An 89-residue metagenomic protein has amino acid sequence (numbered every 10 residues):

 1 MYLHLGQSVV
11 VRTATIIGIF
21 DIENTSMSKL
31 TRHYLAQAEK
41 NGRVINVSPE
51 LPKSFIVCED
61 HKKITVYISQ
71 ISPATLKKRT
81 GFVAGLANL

Functional and structural regions predicted by a protein language model:
M1-L89: Eukaryotic intrinsically disordered, low-complexity regulatory linkers and tails enriched in Ser/Thr/Pro
